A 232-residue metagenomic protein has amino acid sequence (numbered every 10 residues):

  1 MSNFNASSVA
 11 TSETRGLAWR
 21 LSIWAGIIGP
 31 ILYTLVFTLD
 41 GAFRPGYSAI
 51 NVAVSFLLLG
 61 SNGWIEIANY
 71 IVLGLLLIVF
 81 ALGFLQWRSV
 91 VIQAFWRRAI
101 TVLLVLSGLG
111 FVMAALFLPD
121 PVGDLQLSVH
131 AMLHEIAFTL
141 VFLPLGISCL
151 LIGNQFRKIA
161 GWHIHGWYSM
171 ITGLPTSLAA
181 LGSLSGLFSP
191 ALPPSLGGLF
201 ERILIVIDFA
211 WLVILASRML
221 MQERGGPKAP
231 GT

Functional and structural regions predicted by a protein language model:
S2-T11, M221-T232: Short, charged juxtamembrane terminal tails flanking transmembrane helices
A10-S48, V52, F56-Q222: Hydrophobic, aromatic-enriched alpha-helical segments typical of multi-pass transmembrane helices
